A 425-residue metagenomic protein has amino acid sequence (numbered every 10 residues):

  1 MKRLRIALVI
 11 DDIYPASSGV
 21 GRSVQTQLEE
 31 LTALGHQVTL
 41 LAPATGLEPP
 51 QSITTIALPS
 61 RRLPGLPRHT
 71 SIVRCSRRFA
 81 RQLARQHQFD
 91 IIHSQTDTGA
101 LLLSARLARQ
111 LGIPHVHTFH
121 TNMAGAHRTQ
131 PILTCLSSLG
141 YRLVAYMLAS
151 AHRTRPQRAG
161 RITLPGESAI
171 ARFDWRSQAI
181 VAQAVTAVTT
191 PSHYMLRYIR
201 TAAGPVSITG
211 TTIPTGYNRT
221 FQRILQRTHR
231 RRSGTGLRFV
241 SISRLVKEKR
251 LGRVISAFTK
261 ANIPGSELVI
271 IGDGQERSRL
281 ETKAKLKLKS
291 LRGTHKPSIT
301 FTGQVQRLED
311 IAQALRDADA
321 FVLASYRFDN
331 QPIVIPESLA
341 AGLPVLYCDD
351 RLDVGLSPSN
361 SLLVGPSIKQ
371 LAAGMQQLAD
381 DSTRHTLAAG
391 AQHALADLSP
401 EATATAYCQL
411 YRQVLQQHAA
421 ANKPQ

Functional and structural regions predicted by a protein language model:
M1-A57, T259, E401-A402: N-terminal subdomain of nucleotide-sugar transferases
V144-L225, G234: Donor nucleotide-sugar binding/catalytic pocket of nucleotide-sugar-dependent glycosyltransferases
T186, R316-N330: Acidic donor-binding loop of glycosyltransferase active sites
T189, R223, R230-F258, V269: Conserved donor-binding/catalytic core segment of Leloir-type glycosyltransferases
R279-V305, D317: Nucleotide-activated donor-binding/catalytic signature segment of Leloir-type glycosyltransferases, i.e., the conserved
I335, A340-Y347: Short hydrophobic beta-strand element within catalytic cores of glycosyltransferases and related nucleotide-activated
P358-K369, Q376-S382: Conserved acidic donor-binding segment of nucleotide-sugar-dependent glycosyltransferases
T383-L398, A406-Q409, K423: A short, well-ordered alpha-helix in the C-terminal region of glycosyltransferases
